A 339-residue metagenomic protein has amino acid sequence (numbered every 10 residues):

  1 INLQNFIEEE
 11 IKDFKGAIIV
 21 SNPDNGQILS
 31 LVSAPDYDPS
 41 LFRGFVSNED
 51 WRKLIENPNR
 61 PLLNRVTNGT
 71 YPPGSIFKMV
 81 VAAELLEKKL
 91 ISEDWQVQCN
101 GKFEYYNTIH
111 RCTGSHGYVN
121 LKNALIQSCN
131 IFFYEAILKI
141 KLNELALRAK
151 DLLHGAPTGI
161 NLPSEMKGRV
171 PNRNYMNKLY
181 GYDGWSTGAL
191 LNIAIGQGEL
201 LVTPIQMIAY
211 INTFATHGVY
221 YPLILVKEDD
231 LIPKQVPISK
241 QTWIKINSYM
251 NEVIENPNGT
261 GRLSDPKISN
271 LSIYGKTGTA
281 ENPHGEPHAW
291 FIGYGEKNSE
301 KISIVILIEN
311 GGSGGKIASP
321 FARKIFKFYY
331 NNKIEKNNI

Functional and structural regions predicted by a protein language model:
I1-A17, S21-D24: Conserved, well-ordered alpha-helix/loop/beta-strand core segments that scaffold catalytic motifs
P23-S75, V80-N310, G314, K336-I339: Beta-lactam-recognizing serine transpeptidase/beta-lactamase-like catalytic domain environment
Q206, A318-F321: Helical mechanochemical/support elements of P-loop NTPase systems and associated helical scaffolds
F321-Y329: Short amphipathic C-terminal alpha-helix that caps PH/PH-like domains
F328-N338: Short, low-complexity, Pro/Ser/Thr/Gly-rich segments in the mature regions of secreted, periplasmic
